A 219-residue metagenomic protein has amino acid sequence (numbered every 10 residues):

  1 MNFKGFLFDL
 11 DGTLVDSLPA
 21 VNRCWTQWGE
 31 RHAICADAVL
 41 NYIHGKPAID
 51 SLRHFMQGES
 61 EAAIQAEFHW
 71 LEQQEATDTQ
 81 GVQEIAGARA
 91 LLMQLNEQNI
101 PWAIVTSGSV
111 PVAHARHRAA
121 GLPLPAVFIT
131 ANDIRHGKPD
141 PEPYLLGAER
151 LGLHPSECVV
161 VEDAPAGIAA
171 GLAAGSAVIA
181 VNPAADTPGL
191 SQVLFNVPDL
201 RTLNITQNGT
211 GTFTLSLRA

Functional and structural regions predicted by a protein language model:
M1-K4, M93-N96, S109-A219: Asp-based, Mg2+/Mn2+-dependent phosphohydrolase catalytic module
N2-Q98, P111-H114, L122-P123: N-terminal helical cap/lid subdomain that shapes the substrate entry/recognition surface in HAD-like hydrolases
T13, S17, T106, G167: Ser/Thr-glycine-rich phosphate-binding loops at phosphate-binding pockets of nucleotides, nucleotide cofactors
L14, N41, E84, W102-V105 (+2 more regions): Conserved SAM-binding loop
R23-W25, Q74-A76, I100-A103, A131-D133 (+1 more regions): N-terminal start-of-chain detector that recognizes signal peptides and the immediate post-cleavage beginning
